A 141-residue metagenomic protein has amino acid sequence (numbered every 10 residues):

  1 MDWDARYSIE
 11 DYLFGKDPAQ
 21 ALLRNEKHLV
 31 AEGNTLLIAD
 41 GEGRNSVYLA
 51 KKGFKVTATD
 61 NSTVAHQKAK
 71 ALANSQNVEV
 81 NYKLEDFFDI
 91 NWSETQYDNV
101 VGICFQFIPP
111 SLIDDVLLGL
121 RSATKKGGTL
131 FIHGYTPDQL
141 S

Functional and structural regions predicted by a protein language model:
M1-V30, D138: Conserved class I S-adenosyl-L-methionine
E32-G41: Conserved class I S-adenosyl-L-methionine
K55-D60: Conserved SAM-binding motif I beta-strand of class I
S62-V64: Conserved SAM/SAH-binding beta-strand->alpha-helix loop
Q76-F87: Conserved SAM-binding strand-loop segment of SAM-dependent methyltransferases
F88-N99: A short acidic, Gly/Pro-enriched loop at the edge of an enzyme's catalytic core that lines a small-molecule cofactor
F107-L120: A short, conserved alpha-helix within the catalytic core of class I
G127-Y135: Conserved beta-strand signature within the Rossmann-like core of class I S-adenosyl-L-methionine
